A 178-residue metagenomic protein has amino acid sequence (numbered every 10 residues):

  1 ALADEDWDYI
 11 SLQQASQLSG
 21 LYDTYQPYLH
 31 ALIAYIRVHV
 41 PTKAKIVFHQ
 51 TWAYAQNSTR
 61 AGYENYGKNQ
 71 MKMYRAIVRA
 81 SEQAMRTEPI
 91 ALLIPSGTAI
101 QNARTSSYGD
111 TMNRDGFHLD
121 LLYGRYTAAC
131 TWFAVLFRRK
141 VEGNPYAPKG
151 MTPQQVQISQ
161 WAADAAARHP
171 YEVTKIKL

Functional and structural regions predicted by a protein language model:
L2-L122, A134, G143: Alpha-helical cap/lid subdomain in secreted, periplasmic, or secretory-pathway luminal O-acyl-processing enzymes
M112, G116-L119, Y123-R125, A129-L178: Conserved catalytic region of serine esterases and O-acyltransferases that act on ester linkages in lipids
